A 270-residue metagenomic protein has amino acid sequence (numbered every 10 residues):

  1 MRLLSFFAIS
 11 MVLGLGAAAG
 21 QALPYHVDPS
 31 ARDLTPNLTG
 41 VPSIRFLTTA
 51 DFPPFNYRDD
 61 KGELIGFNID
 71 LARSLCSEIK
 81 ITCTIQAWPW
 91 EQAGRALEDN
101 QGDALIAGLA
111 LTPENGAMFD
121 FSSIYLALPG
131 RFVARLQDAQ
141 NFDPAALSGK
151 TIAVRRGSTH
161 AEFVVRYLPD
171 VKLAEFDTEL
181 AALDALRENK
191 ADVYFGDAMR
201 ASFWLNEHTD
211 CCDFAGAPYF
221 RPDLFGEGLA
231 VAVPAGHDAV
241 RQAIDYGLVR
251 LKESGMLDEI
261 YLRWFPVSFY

Functional and structural regions predicted by a protein language model:
R2-T84, D258-Y270: N-terminal hydrophobic or amphipathic helices and topogenic motifs
G20-P29, H160-F176, C212-A217, Y246-Y270: Ligand-binding clefts/hinges and TM-proximal coupling segments of bilobed small-molecule sensing domains
Y25, I69, R73, S77 (+2 more regions): Acidic, polar ligand-binding/catalytic clefts
S30, L34, F67-A72, P89 (+8 more regions): Stable alpha-helical elements in mature extracytoplasmic
R45, D103-A104, D192-V193, R200 (+1 more regions): Short, Asp-centered acidic motifs that coordinate Mg2+ and/or phosphate in catalytic or ligand-binding sites
T48-P53, G62-S77, L109-A110, R131-D184 (+3 more regions): Bilobed "Venus flytrap"/periplasmic-binding protein-like clamshell domains and structurally analogous long
A50, L126-A134, A198, N206-V249 (+1 more regions): Periplasmic-binding protein-like
N56-D60, G116, P144-A146, R166 (+1 more regions): Short acidic, glycine/proline-rich loop/turn micro-motifs
